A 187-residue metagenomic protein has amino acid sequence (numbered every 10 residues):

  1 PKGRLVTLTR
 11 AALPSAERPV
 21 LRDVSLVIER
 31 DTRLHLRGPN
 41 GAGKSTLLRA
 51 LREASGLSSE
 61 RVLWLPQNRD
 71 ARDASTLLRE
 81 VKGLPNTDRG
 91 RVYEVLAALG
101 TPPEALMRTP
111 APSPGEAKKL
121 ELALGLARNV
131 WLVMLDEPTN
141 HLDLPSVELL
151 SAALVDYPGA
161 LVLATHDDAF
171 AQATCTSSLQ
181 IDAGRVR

Functional and structural regions predicted by a protein language model:
K2-R187: ABC ATP-binding cassette signature C-motif
